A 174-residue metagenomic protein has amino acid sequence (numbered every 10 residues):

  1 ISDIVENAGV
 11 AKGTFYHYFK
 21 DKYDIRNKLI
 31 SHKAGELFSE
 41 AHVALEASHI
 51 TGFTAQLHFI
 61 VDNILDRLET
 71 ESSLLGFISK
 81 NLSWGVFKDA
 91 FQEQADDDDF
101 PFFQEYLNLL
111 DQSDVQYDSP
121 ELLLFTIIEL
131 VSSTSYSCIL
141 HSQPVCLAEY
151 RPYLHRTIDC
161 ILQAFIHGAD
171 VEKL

Functional and structural regions predicted by a protein language model:
I1, N27, S31, T54 (+3 more regions): Short, structured helix-loop boundary elements
I1-D24, K28: Helix-turn-helix
F19, R26-E40, I78, D98: Alpha-helical DNA-contacting segments of helix-turn-helix folds
K28, H42-T70, L124-I127: Hydrophobic alpha-helical connector segments
L29, K33, L37, A41 (+3 more regions): Hydrophobic recognition helices of helix-based DNA-binding modules
G35-S39, V86-D114, E121-F125, D159: Amphipathic alpha-helical packing segments from all-alpha helical-bundle domains
D66-Q104, L140: Short secondary-structure transition hinges
L110-T157, F165-L174: Hydrophobic/aromatic-rich alpha-helical bundle segments in the mid-to-C-terminal region
